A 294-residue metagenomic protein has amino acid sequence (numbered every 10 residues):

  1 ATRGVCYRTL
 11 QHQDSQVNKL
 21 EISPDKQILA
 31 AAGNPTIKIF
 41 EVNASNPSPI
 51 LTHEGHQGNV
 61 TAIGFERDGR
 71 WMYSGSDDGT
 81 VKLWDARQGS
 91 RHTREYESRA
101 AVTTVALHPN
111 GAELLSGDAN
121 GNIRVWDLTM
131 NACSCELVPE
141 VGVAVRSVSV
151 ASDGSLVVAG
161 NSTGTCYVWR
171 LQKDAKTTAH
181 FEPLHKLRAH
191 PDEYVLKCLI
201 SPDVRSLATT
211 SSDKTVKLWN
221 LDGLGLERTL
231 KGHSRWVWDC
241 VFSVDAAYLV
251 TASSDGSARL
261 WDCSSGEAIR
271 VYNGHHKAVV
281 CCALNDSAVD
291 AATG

Functional and structural regions predicted by a protein language model:
A1, I37-V42, V81-D85, I123-W126 (+3 more regions): WD40-repeat beta-propellers
V5-R8, S48-L51, R91-R94, S134-C135 (+4 more regions): A structural motif specific to WD40 beta-propellers
Q11-V17, E54-V60, Y96-V102, V138-V145 (+3 more regions): WD40/WD-repeat beta-propeller blade N-cap
P24-D25, R67-D68, P109-N110, S152-D153 (+3 more regions): Residue-level detector of Asp-centered blade-edge/turn motifs that repeat once per structural unit in beta-propeller
A32-N34, G75-D78, G117-N120, G160-T163 (+3 more regions): Conserved strand-to-loop turn within each blade of WD40 beta-propeller repeats
S98-A101, L107-P109, L114, A119 (+3 more regions): Core solenoid repeat modules with strong leucine/isoleucine-rich periodicity, prominently canonical LRR arrays but also
